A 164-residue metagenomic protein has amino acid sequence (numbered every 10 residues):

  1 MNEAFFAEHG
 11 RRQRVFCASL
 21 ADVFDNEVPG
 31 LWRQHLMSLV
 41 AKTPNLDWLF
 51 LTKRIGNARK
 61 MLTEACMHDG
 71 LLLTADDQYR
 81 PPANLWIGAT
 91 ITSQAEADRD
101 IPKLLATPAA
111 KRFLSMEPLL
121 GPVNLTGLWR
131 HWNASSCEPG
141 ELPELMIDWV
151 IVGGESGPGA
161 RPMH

Functional and structural regions predicted by a protein language model:
M1-H164: Conserved AdoMet/S-adenosylmethionine-binding subsite of the radical SAM
